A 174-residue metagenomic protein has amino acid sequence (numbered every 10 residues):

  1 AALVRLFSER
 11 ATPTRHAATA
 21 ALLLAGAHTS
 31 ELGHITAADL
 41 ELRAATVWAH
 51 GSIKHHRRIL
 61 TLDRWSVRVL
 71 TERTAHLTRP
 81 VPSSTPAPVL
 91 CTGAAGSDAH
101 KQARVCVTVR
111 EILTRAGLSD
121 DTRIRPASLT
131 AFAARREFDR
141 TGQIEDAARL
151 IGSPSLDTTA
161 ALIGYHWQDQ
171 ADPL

Functional and structural regions predicted by a protein language model:
A1-R5, G93-D98: Flexible interdomain linker/hinge and immediately adjacent N-terminus of the catalytic tyrosine-recombinase domain
A2-T29: Basic, Lys/Arg- and aromatic-enriched nucleic-acid-binding interface segment
T12-A17, Q102, C106, A127-A131: Short, leucine-enriched amphipathic alpha-helices that occur as contiguous helical runs
A21-A44: Short, charged phosphate-coordinating catalytic segments
I35, R73, T108, I112 (+2 more regions): Residues in the recognition helix of alpha-helical DNA-binding motifs
R43-T46, H50-A95: Basic, alpha-helical nucleic-acid-contacting "clamp/cap" segments
V109-R149, S153, Q168: Short, basic (Lys/Arg/His-rich) helix/loop patches that form interaction surfaces in the mid-to-C-terminal regions
I151-L174: Catalytic-site neighborhood detector that most strongly recognizes the C-terminal catalytic loop/helix of tyrosine
